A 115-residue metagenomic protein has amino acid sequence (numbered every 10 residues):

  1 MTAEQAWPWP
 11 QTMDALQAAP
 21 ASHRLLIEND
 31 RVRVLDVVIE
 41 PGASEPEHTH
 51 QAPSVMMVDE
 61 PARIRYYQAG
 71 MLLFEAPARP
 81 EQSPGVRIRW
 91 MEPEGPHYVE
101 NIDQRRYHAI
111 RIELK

Functional and structural regions predicted by a protein language model:
M1-A19: N-terminal low-complexity, Pro/Thr/Ser-rich intrinsically disordered segments that act as propeptides or flexible
A3, I39-E40, P46-E47, V99-Q104: Hydrophobic alpha-helical transmembrane segments of multi-pass integral membrane proteins
A19-P46, Q51-M57, A109-I112: A short glycine-rich, His/Asp/Glu-containing loop-to-beta-strand
Q51-M71: Glycine- and acidic-residue-biased ligand/ion/polar-headgroup-sensing regions
M71-P93: Short acidic-glycine-tyrosine-enriched beta hairpin
E92-K115: Ligand-binding loop in jelly-roll beta-barrel domains
